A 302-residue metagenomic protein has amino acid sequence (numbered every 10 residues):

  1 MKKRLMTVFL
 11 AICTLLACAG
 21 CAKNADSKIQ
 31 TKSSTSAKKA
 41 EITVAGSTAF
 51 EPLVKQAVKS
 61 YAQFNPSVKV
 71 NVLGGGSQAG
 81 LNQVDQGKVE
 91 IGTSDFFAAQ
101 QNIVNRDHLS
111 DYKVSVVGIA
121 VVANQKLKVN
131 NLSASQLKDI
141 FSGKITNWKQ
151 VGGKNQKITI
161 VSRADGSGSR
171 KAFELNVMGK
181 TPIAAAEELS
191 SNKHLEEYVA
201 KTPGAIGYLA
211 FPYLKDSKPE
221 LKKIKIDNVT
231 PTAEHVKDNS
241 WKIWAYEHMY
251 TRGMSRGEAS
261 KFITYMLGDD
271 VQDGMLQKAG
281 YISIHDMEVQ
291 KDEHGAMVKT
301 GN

Functional and structural regions predicted by a protein language model:
M1-F9: Bacterial N-terminal signal peptides that target proteins for export
A11-C13: Repetitive helical segments and hydrophobic/amphipathic motifs
L16-G20: C-terminal motif of bacterial Sec signal peptides marking the signal peptidase cleavage site
C21-N65, K69, L73-Q78, N82-D85 (+3 more regions): Exported/periplasmic ABC-transporter solute-binding proteins
